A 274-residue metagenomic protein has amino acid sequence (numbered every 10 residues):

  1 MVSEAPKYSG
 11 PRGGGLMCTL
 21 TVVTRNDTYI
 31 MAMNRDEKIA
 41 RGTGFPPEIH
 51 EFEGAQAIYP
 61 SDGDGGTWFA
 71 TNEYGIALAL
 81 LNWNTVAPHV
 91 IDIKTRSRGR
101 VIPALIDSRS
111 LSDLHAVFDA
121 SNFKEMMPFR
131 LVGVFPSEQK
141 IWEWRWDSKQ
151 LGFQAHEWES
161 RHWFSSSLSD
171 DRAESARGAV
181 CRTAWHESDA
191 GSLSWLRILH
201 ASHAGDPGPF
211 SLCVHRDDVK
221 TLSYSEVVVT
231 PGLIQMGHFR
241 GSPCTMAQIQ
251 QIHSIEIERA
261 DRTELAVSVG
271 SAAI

Functional and structural regions predicted by a protein language model:
E4-K7: Intrinsically disordered, low-complexity polyampholyte segments enriched for Lys and acidic residues
G13-I274: N-terminal nucleophile
